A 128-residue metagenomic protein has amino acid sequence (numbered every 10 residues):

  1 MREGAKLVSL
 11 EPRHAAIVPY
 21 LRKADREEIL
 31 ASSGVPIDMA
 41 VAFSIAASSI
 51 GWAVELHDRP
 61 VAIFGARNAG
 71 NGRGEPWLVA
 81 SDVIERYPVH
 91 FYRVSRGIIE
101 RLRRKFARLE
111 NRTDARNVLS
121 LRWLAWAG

Functional and structural regions predicted by a protein language model:
R2-L21, R26-E28: A short beta-loop-alpha structural element at the N-terminal edge of CoA-dependent acyl/N-acetyltransferase catalytic
E3-R13, P36, A40, L56-D58: N-terminal, charge-rich interaction modules
L30-I50, E100-R101: Active-site rim helix/loop that mediates acceptor-substrate recognition in acyltransferases
S48-F64: Conserved beta-hairpin
N68-W77: A conserved beta-turn-beta hairpin within the catalytic core of GNAT-like acetyltransferases that forms part
W77-R93: A short, internal acetyl-CoA/4′-phosphopantetheine-binding micro-motif in the GNAT/acyltransferase core
R93-L109, A127: Conserved acyl-CoA
L109-A125: Conserved beta-strand-loop-alpha-helix junction that forms the acyl-donor binding cleft
